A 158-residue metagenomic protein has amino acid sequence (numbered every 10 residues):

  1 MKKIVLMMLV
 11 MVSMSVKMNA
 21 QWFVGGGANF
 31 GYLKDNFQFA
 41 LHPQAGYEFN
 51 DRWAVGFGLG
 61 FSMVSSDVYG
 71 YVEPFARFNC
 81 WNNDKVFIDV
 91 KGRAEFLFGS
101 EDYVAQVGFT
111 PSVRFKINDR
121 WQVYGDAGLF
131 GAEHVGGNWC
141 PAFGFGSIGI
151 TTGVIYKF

Functional and structural regions predicted by a protein language model:
I4-M14: Sec-dependent N-terminal signal peptides
M14-A20: Sec/Tat signal peptide C-region and signal peptidase I cleavage site
A20-Y32: Transmembrane beta-strand segments of Gram-negative outer membrane beta-barrel proteins
W22, F37-L41, V68-V72, Y103-V107 (+1 more regions): Residues that define the transmembrane beta-barrel architecture of outer-membrane proteins
F23, F115, G144-F158: Outer-membrane beta-barrel "beta-signal"
F30, Q44-V123, I155-F158: Gram-negative (and chloroplast) outer-membrane scaffold detector with strong preference for beta-barrel transmembrane
Y32-L41, G137-P141: Surface-exposed strand-loop-strand hairpins of Gram-negative outer-membrane beta-barrel proteins
F115, A132-N138: Membrane-helix boundary connector in multi-pass membrane proteins
